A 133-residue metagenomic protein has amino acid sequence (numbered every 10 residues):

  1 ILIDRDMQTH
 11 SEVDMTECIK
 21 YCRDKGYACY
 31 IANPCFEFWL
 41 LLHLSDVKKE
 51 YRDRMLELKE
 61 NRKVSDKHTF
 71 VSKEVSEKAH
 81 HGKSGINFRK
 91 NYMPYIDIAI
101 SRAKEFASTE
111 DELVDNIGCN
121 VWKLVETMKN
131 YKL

Functional and structural regions predicted by a protein language model:
R5-L133: C-terminal accessory helical subdomains adjacent to catalytic cores in phosphodiester- and nucleotide-handling enzymes
